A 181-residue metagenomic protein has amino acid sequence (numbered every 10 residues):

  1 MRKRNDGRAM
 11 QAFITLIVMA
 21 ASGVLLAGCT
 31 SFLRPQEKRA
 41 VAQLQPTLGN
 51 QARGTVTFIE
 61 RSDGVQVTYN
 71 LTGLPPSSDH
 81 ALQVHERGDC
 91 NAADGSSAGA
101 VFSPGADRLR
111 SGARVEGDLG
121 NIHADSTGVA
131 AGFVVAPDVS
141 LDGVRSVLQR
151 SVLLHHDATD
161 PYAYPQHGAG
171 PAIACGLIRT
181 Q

Functional and structural regions predicted by a protein language model:
M1-M10: N-terminal secretory signal peptides that target proteins for export/translocation
G7-R8, L16, G28: Intrinsic disorder/low-complexity detector
I14-L25: Bacterial N-terminal signal peptides
L25-Q181: N-terminal leader/targeting pre-sequences
